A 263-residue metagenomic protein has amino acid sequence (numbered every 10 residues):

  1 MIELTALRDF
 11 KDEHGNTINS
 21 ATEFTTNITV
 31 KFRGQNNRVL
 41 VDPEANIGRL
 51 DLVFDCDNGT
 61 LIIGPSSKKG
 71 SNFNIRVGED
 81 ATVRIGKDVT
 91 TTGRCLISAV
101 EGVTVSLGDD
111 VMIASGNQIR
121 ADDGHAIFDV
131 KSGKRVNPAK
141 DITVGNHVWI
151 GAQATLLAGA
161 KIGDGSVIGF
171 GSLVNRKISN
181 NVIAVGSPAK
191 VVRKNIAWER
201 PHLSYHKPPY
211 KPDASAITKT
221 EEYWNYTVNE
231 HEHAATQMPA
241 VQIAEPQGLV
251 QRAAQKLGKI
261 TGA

Functional and structural regions predicted by a protein language model:
M1-A121, G145-H147, D164, N180 (+2 more regions): Domain-scale signature associated with acetyltransferase and cell-envelope carbohydrate enzymes
D129-P138: Short helix/strand-bridging catalytic loops that position acidic/His residues to coordinate divalent metals and engage
N137-T143, L156: Solenoidal tandem-repeat scaffolds enriched in leucines and small polar residues
A154-D164, V174-N175: Beta-rich strand-turn-strand
V167, I183-V185: Short-chain dehydrogenase/reductase
